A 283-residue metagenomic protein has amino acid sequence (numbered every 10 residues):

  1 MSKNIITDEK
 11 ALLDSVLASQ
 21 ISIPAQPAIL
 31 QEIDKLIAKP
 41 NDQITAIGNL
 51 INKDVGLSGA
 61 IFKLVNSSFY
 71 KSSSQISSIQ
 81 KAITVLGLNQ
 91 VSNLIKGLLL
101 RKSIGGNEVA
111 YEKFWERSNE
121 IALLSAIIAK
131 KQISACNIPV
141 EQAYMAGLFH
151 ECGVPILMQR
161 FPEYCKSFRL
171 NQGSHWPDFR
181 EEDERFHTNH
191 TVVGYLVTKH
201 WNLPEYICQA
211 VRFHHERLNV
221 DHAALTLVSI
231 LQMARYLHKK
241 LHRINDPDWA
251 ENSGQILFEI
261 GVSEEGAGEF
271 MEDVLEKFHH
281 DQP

Functional and structural regions predicted by a protein language model:
M1-E163, H175-P177, R185-A250: Conserved alpha-helical "signature site" that marks functionally important helical segments or helix/loop junctions
M1-V16, I256-P283: Terminal helices and disordered tails flanking the catalytic cores of nucleotide-processing hydrolases
C165-R169: Helix-termination/interfacial motifs at the ends of transmembrane alpha-helices
L170-S174: Short, flexible helix-coil linker/hinge segments at the edges of structured domains or between repeats
